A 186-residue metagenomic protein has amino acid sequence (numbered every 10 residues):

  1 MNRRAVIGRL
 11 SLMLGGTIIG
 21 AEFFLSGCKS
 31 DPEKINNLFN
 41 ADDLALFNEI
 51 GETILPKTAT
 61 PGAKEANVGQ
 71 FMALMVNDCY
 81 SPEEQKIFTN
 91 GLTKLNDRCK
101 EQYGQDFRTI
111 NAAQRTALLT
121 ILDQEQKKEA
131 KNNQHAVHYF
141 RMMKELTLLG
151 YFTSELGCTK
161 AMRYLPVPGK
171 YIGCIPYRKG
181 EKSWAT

Functional and structural regions predicted by a protein language model:
M1-A5, A21-K57: C-terminal segment of N-terminal export signals and the immediately downstream linker at the start of the mature
I7-S26, N111: N-terminal export signals
F23, C28, A63-G69: Short alpha-helical hairpin
N36-F39, K57, P61, E84 (+2 more regions): Generic alpha-helical structural element
F39-A45, G62-A63, N133-Y139: Structural motif
E49, N67-T186: Mature-region segments of soluble proteins
I54, T58-N67, E181: Long, well-ordered alpha/beta core segments of mature domains
